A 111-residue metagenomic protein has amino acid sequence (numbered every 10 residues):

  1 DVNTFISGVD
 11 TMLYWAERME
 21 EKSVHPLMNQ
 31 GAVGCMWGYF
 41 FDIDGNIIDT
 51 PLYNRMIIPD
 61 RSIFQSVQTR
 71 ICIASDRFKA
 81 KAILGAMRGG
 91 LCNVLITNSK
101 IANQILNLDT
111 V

Functional and structural regions predicted by a protein language model:
D1-T110: Conserved phosphate- and dinucleotide-binding cores of soluble alpha/beta proteins, encompassing both enzyme active
